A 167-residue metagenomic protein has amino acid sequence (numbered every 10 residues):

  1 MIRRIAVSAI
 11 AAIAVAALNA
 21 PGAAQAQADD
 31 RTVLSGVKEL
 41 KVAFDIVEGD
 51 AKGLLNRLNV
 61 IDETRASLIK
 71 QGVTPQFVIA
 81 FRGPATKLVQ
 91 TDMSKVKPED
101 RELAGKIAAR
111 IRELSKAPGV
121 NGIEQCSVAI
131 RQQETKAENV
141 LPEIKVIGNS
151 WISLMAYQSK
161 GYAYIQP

Functional and structural regions predicted by a protein language model:
M1-I10: Bacterial N-terminal signal peptides that target proteins for export
I10-A11, T64: Enrichment for repetitive, rod-forming helical segments
V15-A23: C-terminal segment of classical bacterial N-terminal signal peptides
A24-P167: Secreted/extracellular ectodomain signature
